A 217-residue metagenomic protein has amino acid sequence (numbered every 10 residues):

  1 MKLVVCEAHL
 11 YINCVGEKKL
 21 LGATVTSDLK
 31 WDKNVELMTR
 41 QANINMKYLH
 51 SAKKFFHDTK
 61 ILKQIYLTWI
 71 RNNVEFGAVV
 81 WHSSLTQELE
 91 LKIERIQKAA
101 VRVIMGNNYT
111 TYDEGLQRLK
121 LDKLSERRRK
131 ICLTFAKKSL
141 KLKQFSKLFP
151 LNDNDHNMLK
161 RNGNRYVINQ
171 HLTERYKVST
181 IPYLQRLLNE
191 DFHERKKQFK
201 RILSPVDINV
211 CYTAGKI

Functional and structural regions predicted by a protein language model:
M1-G16: Short, conserved micro-motifs composed of acidic
V5, F56, N73, L151-D153 (+1 more regions): Intrinsically disordered, low-complexity regulatory regions of eukaryotic regulatory proteins
L10, T26, K30, Q185-L187: Short, glycine-/Ser/Thr-/acidic-enriched flexible segments
I12-G16, D28, K33, L37-Q41 (+3 more regions): Surface polyanion/phosphate-binding segment centered on an Asp-His-Pro turn
E17-Q144: Non-catalytic, peripheral interaction segments enriched in hydrophobic/basic residues
T86-E88, K92-I217: Short linear motifs embedded in intrinsically disordered, charge-biased segments
